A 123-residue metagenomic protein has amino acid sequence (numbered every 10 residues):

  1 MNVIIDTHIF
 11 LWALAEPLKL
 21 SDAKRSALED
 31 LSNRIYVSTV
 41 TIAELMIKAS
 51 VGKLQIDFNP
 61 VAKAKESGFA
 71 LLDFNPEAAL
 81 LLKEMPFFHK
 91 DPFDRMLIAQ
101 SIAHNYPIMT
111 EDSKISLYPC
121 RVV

Functional and structural regions predicted by a protein language model:
M1-V37, V51-A62, H104, S113: Short, well-structured N-terminal submotif of metal-dependent ribonuclease cores
F10, I42, A79, I115-S116: A generic structural signal for short hydrophobic patches within well-formed alpha-helices
E16-P17, K48, M85, R121: Residue-level signal for well-ordered alpha-helical positions
V37-S38, F74: Short glycine/serine/threonine-enriched helix-capping/active-site loop that flanks the nucleotide-sugar donor pocket
D57, F69-E111, C120-V123: Active-site neighborhoods of divalent-metal-dependent phosphate/nucleic-acid chemistry enzymes
